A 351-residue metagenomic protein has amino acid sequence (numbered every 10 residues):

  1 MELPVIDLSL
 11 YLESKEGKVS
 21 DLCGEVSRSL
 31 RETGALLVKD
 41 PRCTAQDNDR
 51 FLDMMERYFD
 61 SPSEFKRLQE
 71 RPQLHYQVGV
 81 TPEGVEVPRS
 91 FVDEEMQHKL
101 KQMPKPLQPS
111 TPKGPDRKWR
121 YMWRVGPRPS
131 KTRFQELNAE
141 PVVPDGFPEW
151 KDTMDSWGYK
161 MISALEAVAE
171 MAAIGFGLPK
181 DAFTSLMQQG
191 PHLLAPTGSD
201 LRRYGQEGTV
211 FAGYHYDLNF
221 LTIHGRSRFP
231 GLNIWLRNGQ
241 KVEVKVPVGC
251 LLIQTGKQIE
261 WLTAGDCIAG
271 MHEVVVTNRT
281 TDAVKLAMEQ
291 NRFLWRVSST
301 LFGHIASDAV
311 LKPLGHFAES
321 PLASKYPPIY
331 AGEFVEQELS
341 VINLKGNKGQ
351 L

Functional and structural regions predicted by a protein language model:
M1-L351: Peripheral, non-catalytic segments flanking oxidoreductase cores
